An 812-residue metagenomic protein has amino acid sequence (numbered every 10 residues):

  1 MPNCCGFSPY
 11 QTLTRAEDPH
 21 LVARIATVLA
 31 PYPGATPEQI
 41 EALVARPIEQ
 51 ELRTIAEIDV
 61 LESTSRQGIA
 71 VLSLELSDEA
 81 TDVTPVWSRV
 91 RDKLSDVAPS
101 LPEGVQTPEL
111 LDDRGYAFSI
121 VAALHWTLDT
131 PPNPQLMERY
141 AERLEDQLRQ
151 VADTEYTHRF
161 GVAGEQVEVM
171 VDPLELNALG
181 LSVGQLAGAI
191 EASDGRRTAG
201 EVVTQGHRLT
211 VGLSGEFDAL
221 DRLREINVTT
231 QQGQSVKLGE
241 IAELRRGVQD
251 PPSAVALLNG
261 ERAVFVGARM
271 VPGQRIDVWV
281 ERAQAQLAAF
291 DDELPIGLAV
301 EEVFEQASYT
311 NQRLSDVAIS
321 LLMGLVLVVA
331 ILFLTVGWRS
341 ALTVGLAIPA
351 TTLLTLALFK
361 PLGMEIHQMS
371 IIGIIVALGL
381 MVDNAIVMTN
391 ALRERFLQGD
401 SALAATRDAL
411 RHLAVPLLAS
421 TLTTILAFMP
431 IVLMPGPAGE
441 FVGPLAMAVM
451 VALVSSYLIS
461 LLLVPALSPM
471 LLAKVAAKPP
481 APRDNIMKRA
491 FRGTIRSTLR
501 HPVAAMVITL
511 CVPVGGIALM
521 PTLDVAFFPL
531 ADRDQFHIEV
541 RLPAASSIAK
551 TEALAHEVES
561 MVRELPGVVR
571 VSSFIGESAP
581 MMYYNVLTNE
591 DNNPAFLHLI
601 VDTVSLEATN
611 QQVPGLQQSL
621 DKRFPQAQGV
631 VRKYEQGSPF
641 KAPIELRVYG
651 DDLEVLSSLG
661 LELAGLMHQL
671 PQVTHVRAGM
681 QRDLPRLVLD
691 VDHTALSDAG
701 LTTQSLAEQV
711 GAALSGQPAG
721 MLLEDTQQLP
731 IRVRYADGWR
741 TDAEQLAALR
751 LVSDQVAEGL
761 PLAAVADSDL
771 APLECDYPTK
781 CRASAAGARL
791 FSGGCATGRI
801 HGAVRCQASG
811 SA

Functional and structural regions predicted by a protein language model:
M1-L325, I366, E440, E635 (+2 more regions): Membrane-proximal extracytoplasmic
M1-R15, R411-L413, P479-F528, L646 (+1 more regions): Signature of alpha-helical transmembrane segments and their immediate interfacial
P2-A35, T81, S95-G104, M364 (+5 more regions): Transmembrane helices with small-residue packing motifs
C5-T14, V326-R393, V451, A812: Hydrophobic transmembrane alpha-helices and their membrane-interface caps in long multi-pass transport proteins
S8, Q306, L342, I371 (+2 more regions): C-terminal transmembrane helical bundles of large multi-pass transporters and their helix-start/helix-kink determinants
Q39-D113, L174-G195, E216, P513 (+2 more regions): Solvent-exposed, membrane-proximal periplasmic/extracellular interface segments of envelope transport and secretion
V303, T310, L314, T389 (+3 more regions): Helix-loop junctions and hydrophobic alpha-helical segments within the transmembrane domains of large membrane
A330-T335, T352-M369, L418-L463, L467-P469: Hydrophobic, glycine/alanine-rich multi-pass transmembrane helices and their short helix-loop junctions in large
